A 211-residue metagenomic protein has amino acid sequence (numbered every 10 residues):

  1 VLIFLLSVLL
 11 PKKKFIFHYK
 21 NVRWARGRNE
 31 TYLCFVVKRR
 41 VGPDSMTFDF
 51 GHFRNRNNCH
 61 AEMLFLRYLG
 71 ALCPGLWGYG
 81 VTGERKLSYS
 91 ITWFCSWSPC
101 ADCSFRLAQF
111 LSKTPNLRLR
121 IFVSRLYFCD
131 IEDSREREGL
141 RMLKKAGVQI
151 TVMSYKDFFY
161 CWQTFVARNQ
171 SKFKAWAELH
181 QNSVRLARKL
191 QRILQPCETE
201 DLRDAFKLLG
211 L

Functional and structural regions predicted by a protein language model:
V1-L211: Zinc-dependent deaminase catalytic domain
